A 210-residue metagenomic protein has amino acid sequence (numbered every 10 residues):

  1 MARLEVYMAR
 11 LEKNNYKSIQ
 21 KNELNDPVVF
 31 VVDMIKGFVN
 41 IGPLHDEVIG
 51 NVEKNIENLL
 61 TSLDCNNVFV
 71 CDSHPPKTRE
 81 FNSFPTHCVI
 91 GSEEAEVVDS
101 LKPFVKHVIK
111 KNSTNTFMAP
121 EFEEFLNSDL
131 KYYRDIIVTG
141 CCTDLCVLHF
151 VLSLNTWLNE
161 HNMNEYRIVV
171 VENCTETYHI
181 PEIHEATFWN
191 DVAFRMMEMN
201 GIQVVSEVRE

Functional and structural regions predicted by a protein language model:
A2-V28, S62-C65, T86-E210: Active-site-adjacent betaalpha module
N25-V29, G42-S73: A short alpha/beta connector and helix-capping loop motif
M34, S73, C174: Active-site metal-binding loops of divalent metal-dependent hydrolases
M34-I41: Short acidic, Gly/Ser-rich segments with clustered Asp/Glu that frequently serve as metal-coordination loops in enzyme
G37, P76-K77, E176-Y178: Active-site loop signature of alpha/beta-hydrolase-fold enzymes
G42-I49, S83-C88, I183-E185: Short glycine-enriched, charge-decorated loop/helix-capping segments at active-site entrances that position
H74-P76, N115-T116: A short acidic, glycine/proline-enriched capping/turn motif at secondary-structure boundaries, especially helix N-cap
P76-R79, L145-V147: Short catalytic/ligand-binding loop motif for oxyanion handling, primarily in non-cytosolic enzymes, centered on
